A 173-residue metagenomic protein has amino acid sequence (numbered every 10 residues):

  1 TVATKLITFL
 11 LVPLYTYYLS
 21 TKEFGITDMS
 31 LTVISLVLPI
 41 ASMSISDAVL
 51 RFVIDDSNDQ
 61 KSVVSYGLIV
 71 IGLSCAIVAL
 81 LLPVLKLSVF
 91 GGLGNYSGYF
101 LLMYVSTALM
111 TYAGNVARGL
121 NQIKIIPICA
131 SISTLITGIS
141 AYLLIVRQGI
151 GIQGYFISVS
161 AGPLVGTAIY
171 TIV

Functional and structural regions predicted by a protein language model:
T1, K5, T32-S35, I71 (+4 more regions): Residue-level recognition of pore/gate-forming positions within transmembrane alpha-helices of multi-pass
T1-S46, G138: Signature of the first transmembrane helix
T1-T4, K61, F100-T107, A117-Y142: Alpha-helical transmembrane segments of multi-pass membrane transporters/permeases
F9, P13, I40, A79-L87 (+3 more regions): Membrane-embedded alpha-helical segments of multi-pass transporters/permeases
L19-E23, S35-V70, R118-K124: Transmembrane-helix boundary and interhelical linker motifs in polytopic inner-membrane proteins
L19-S30, D55-Y66, A76-Y104, R147-F156: Membrane-interface helix-capping segments at transmembrane helix termini in multi-pass transporters
L36, I40, G72, A76 (+4 more regions): Alpha-helical transmembrane segments of multi-pass membrane proteins
G98, P127-V173: Hydrophobic alpha-helical transmembrane segments
